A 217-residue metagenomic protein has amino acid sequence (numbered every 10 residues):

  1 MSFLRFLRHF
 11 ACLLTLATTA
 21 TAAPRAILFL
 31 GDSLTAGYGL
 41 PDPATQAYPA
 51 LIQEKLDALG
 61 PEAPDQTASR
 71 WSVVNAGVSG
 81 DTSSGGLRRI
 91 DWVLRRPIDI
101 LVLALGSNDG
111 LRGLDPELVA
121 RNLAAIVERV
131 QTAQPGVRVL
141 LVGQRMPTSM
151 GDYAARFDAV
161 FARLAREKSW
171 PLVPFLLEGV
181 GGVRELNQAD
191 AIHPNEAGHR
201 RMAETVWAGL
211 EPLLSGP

Functional and structural regions predicted by a protein language model:
M1-A11: Bacterial N-terminal signal peptides that target proteins for export
L13-A22: Hydrophobic h-region of N-terminal signal peptides that target proteins for export in Gram-negative bacteria
T21-V78, R89-R95: Serine-esterase "nucleophile elbow" of acetyl-processing enzymes
T35-A36, L40-P43, G77-D81, N108-G110 (+1 more regions): Short histidine/acidic/glycine/proline-rich micro-motifs that form metal- and phosphate-coordinating active-site loops
A47, T82, N195: Residue-level signal for threonine
E54, G60, S69-S72, G85-P217: Alpha-helical cap/lid subdomain in secreted, periplasmic, or secretory-pathway luminal O-acyl-processing enzymes
